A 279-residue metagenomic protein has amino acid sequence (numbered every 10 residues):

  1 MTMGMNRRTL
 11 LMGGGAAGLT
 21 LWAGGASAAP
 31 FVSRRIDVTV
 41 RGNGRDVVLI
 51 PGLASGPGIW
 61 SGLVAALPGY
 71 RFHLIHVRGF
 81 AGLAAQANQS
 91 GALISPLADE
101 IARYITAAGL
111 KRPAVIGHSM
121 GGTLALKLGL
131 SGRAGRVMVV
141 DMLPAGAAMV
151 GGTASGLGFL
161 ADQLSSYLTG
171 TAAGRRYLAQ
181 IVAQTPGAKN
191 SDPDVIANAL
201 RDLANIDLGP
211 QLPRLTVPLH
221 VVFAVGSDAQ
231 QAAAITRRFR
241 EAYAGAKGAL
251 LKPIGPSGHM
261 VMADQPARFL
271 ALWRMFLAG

Functional and structural regions predicted by a protein language model:
T2-A17: N-terminal secretory signal peptides and thylakoid transit peptides that target proteins across membranes
V40-A84: Conserved HGGG/HGGXW glycine-rich cap/lid loop of the alpha/beta-hydrolase fold
H73-P113: Active-site loop/oxyanion-hole signature of alpha/beta-hydrolase fold enzymes
P113-A148: Conserved hydrolase catalytic core segment
V137-S166: Flexible "cap/lid" loop of the alpha/beta hydrolase fold
T153-S155, D162-L219: Conserved alpha/beta-hydrolase catalytic His-Asp/Glu region
F223-S257: Conserved loop-alpha-helix segment in the C-terminal half of the alpha/beta-hydrolase fold that carries the catalytic
S257-Q265: Catalytic histidine-centered segment of alpha/beta-hydrolase-like enzymes
